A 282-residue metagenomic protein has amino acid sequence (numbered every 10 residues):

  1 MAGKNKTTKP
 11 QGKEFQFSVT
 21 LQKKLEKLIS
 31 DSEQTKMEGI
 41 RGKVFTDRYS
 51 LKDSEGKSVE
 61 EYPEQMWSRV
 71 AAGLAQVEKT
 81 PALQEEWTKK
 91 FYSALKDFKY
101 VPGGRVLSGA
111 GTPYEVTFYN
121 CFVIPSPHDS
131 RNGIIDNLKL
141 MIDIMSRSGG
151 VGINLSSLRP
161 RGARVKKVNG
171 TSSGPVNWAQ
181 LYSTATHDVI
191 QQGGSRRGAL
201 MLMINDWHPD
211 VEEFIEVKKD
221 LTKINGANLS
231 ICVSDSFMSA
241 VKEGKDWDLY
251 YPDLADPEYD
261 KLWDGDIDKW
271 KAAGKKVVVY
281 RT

Functional and structural regions predicted by a protein language model:
M1-T282: Extended catalytic cores of very large enzyme megasubunits
